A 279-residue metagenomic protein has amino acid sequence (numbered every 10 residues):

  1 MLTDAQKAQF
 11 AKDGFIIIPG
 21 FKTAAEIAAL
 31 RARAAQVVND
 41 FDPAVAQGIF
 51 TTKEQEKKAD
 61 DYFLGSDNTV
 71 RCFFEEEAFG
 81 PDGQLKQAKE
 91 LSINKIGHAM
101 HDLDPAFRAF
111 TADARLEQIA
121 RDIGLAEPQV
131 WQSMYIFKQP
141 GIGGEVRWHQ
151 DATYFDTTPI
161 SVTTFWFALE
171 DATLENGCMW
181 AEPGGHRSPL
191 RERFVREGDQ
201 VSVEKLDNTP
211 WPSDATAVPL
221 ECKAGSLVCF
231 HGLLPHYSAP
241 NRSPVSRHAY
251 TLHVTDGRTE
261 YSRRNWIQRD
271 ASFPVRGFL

Functional and structural regions predicted by a protein language model:
M1-A11, P19-E145, F194, F273-G277: Non-heme Fe(II)-dependent double-stranded beta-helix
I17-G20, H231: Phosphate-binding beta-loop-alpha motif at adenosine-nucleotide cofactor sites
A25, E221-S226: A short, structured loop/turn motif at beta-sheet edges
D40-T51, K57-D60, G65-T69, A181 (+3 more regions): Non-heme Fe(II)/2-oxoglutarate
L103, E117-R121, Q129, I142-L220 (+1 more regions): Catalytic core of non-heme Fe(II) oxygenases with the double-stranded beta-helix
D113, A152, G232: Hydrophobic small-molecule pocket/channel-lining residues, especially in calycin-type beta-barrels
S133-Y135, F165-F167, Y250-V254: A structural signal for short, well-ordered beta-strand segments
